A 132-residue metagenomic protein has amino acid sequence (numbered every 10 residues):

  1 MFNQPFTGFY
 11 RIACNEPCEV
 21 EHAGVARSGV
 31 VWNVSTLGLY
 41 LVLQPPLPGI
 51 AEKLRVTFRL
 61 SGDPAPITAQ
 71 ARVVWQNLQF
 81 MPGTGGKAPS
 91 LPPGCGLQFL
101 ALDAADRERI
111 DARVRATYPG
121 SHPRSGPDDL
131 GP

Functional and structural regions predicted by a protein language model:
M1-P132: Structured alpha-helical
